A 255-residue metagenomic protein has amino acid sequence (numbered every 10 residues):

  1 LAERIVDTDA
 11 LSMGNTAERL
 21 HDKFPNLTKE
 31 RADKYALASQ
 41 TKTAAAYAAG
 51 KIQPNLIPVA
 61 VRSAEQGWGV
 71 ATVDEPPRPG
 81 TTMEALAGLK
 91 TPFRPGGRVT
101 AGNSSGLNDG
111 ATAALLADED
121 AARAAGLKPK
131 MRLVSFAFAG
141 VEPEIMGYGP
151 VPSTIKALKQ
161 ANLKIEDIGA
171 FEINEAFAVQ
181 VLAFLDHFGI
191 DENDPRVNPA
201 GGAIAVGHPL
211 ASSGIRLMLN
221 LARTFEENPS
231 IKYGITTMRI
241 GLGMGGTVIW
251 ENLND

Functional and structural regions predicted by a protein language model:
L1-L20: Flexible glycine-/small-residue-enriched beta->alpha junction loops that bind anionic phosphate/pyrophosphate groups
E18, V134-A205: Active-site pocket-lining segment
H21-K29, K34-Y35, G96-L107, A137 (+3 more regions): Cysteine-centered functional microenvironments
H21-K51, A113-D120, P209-S230, V248-W250: Active-site-proximal alpha-helical scaffold in enzymes
K23, T82-Y148, P152, L219-N220 (+3 more regions): Condensing-enzyme catalytic core mediating Claisen C-C bond formation in acyl metabolism
E30-A124, H187, D194-R196: N-terminal extracellular/periplasmic Venus flytrap/periplasmic-binding protein-like
A71, E144-M146, A183, H208-L210 (+1 more regions): Short acidic, glycine/serine/threonine-rich loops at helix termini
I165, H187, E192-R196, A203-T247: Internal helix-turn-beta structural module
